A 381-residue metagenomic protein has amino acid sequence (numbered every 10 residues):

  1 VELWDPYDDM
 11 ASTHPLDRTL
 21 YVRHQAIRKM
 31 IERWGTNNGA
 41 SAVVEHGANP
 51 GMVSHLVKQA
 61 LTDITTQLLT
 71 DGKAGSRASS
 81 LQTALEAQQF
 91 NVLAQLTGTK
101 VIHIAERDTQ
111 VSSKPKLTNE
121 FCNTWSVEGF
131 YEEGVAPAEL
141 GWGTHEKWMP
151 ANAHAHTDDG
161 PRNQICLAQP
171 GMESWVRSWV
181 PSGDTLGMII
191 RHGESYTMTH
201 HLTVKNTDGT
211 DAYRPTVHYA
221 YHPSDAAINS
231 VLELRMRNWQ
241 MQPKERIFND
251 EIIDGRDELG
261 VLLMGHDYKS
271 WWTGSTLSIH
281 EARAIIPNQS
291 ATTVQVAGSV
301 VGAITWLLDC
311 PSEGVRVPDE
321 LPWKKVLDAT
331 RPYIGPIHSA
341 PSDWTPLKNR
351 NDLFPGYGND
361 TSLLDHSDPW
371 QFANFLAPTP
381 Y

Functional and structural regions predicted by a protein language model:
V1-G39: Rossmann-fold NAD(P)-binding glycine/threonine-rich loop
E2, A42-V44, I104: General beta-strand structural signal in soluble alpha/beta enzymes
D8-D9, G51-M52, S113: Short catalytic/ligand-binding loop motif for oxyanion handling, primarily in non-cytosolic enzymes, centered on
H14-R18, A48, A291: Alpha-helix capping and helix-loop boundary segments enriched in small/acidic/polar residues
N38-V43, S178-S182: Flexible glycine/proline-enriched surface loops and loop-helix/loop-strand junctions
H46-H55: Domain-scale recognition of functional cores that engage charged ligands
L56-A60: Alpha-helical scaffold elements adjacent to nucleotide-binding pockets in ATP/GTP-utilizing enzyme cores
D63-Y381: C-terminal catalytic/substrate-binding lobe primarily of soluble NAD(P)-dependent oxidoreductases
